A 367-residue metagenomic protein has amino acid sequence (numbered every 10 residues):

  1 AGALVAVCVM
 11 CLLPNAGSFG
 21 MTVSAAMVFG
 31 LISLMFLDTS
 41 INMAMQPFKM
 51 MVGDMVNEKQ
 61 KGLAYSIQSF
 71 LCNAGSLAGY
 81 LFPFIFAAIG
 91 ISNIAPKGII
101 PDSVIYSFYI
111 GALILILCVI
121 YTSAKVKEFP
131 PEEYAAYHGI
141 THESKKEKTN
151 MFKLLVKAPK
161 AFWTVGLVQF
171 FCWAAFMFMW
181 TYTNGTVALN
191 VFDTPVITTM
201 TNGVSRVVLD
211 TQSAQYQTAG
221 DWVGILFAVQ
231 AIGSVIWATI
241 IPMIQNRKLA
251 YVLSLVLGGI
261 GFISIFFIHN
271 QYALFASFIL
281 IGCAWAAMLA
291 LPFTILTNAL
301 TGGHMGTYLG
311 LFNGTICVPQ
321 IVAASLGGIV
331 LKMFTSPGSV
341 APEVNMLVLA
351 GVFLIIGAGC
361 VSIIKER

Functional and structural regions predicted by a protein language model:
G2-S24, L257-H269: C-terminal ends and interior cores of transmembrane alpha-helices in multi-pass membrane transporters/permeases
M21-M35, M43-A44, F48-K49, M55-F178 (+1 more regions): Intracellular loop-helix junctions on the cytosolic face of multi-pass helical membrane proteins
L34-D38, Q169, W173, Q271 (+1 more regions): Helical-face signature of the major facilitator-like transporter fold
M43-V56, A287-T301: Intracellular juxtamembrane helix-capping segments at the cytosolic ends of symmetry-related transmembrane helices
D102, D193-A231, P342-V348: Loop-to-transmembrane helix entry
I236-K248, L331: Helix-to-loop junctions at the C-terminal end of transmembrane segments in multipass secondary transporters
K248-P292: C-terminal transmembrane helical hairpin of 12-TM major facilitator-type secondary transporters
G303-F334: A late C-terminal transmembrane helix in Major Facilitator Superfamily
